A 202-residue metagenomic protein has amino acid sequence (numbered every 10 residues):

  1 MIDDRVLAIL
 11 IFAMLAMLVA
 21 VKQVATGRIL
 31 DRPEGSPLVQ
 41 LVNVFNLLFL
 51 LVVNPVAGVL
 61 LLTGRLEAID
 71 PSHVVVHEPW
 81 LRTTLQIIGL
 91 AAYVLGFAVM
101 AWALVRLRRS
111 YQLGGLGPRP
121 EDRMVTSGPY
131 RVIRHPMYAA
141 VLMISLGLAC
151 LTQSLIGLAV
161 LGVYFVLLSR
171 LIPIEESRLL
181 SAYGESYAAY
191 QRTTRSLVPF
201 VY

Functional and structural regions predicted by a protein language model:
M1-R123, G147-Y202: Membrane-anchoring alpha-helices and their flanking helix-loop junctions
G114-Y138: Active-site-proximal inter-transmembrane loops
Y138-A139, S186: Short phosphate-engaging motifs
A140-L148: Hydrophobic, membrane-inserted alpha-helices
